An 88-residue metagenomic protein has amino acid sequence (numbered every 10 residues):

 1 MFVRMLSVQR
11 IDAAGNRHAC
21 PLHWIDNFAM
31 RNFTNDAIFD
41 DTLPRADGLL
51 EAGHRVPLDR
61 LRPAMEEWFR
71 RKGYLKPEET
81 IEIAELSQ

Functional and structural regions predicted by a protein language model:
F2-E51: A hydrophobic C-terminal alpha-helical subdomain
V8, I38-Q88: Amphipathic terminal alpha-helices
